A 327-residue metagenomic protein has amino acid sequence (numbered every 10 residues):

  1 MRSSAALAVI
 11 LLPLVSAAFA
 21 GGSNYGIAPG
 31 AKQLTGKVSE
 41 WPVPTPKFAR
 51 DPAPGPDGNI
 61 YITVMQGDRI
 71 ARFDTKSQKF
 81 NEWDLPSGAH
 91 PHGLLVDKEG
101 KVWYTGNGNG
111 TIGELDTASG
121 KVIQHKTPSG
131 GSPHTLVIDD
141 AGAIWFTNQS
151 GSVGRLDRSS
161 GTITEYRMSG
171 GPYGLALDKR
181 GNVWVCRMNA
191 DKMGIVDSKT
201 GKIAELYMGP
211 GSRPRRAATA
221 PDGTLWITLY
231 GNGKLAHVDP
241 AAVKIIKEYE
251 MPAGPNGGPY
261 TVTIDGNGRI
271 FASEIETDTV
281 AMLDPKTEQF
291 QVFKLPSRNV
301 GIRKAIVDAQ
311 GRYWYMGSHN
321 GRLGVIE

Functional and structural regions predicted by a protein language model:
A8-A17: Bacterial N-terminal signal peptides
Y25-K47: A short helix->beta-strand "capping" segment at the edge of beta-propeller domains
S39-P42, K79-D84, K121-K126, T162-R167 (+3 more regions): A short beta-strand motif characteristic of beta-propeller blades
P44-D57, S87-E99, S129-A141, S150 (+6 more regions): Beta-rich, blade/repeat-based domains predominating in secreted/periplasmic proteins but also intracellular
I60-Q66, V102-G108, I144-S150, V183-N189 (+3 more regions): Conserved beta-strand positions in repeat-built beta-propeller and related beta-rich domains
R69-R72, T111-E114, S152-R155, K192-I195 (+3 more regions): A short loop-to-beta-strand structural motif that recurs across blades of beta-propeller domains
D74-Q78, D116-G120, D157-G161, D197-G201 (+3 more regions): Short loop/turn segments that connect beta-strands within beta-propeller blades
V300-E327: Blade-level signature of beta-propeller repeat domains, shared across WD40, Kelch, NHL, RCC1 and BNR/Asp-box propellers
